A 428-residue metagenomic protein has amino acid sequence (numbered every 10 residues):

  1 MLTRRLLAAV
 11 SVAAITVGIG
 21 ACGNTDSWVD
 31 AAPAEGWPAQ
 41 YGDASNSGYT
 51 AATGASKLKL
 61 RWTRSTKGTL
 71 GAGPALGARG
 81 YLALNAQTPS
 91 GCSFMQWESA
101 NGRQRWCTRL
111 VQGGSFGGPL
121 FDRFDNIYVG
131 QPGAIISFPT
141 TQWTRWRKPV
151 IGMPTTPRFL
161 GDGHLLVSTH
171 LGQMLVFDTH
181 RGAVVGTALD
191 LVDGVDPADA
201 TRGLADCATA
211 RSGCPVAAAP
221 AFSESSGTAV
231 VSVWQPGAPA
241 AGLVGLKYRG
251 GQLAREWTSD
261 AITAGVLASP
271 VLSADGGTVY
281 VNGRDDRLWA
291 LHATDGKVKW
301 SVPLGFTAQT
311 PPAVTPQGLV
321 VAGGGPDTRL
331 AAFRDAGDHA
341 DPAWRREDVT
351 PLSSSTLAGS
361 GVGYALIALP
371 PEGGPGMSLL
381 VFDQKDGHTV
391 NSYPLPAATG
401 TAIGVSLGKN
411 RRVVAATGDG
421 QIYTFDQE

Functional and structural regions predicted by a protein language model:
M1-V12: N-terminal export and membrane-targeting signals
G18-A21: C-terminal motif of bacterial Sec signal peptides marking the signal peptidase cleavage site
N24-P33, A39-G71, A75-E428: Extracytoplasmic/lumenal domain signature
